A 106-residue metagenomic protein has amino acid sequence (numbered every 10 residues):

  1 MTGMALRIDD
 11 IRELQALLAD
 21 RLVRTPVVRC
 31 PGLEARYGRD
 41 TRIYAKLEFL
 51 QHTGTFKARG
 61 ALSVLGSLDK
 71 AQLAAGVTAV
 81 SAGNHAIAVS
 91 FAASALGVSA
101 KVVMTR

Functional and structural regions predicted by a protein language model:
M1-R106: PLP-dependent amino-acid enzyme catalytic core
